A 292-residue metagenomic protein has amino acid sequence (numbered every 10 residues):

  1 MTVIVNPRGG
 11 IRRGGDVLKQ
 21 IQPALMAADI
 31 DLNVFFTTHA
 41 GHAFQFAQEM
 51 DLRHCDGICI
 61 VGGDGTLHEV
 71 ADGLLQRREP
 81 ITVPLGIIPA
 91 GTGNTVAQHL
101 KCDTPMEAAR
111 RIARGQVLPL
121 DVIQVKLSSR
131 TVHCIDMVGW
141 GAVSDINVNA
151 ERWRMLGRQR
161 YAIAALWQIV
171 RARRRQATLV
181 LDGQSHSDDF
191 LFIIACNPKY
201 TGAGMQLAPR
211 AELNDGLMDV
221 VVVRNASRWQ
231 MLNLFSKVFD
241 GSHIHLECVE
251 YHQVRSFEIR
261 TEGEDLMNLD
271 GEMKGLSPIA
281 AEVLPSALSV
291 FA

Functional and structural regions predicted by a protein language model:
M1-I58, E107: ATP/NTP phosphate-donor binding region
P7, V61-G63, I88-A90: Glycine-rich beta-strand-to-loop/alpha-helix junction loops that act as flexible
A27-A28, T37, L52, L75-L191: Catalytic core of DAGKc-family lipid kinases
A43, G65-V70, T95, L120: Short glycine/serine/threonine-rich phosphate/pyrophosphate-binding segments that cradle anionic phosphate groups
D56-L74: Conserved beta-strand-loop-alpha-helix hinge of the TIR/SEFIR fold
G139, V143, I194-A208, M273: Glycine-rich phosphate/pyrophosphate-binding beta-alpha loops
L181, S187, E212, M218 (+1 more regions): ATP/nucleoside-binding phosphotransfer catalytic cores, i.e., glycine-rich phosphate-binding loops
